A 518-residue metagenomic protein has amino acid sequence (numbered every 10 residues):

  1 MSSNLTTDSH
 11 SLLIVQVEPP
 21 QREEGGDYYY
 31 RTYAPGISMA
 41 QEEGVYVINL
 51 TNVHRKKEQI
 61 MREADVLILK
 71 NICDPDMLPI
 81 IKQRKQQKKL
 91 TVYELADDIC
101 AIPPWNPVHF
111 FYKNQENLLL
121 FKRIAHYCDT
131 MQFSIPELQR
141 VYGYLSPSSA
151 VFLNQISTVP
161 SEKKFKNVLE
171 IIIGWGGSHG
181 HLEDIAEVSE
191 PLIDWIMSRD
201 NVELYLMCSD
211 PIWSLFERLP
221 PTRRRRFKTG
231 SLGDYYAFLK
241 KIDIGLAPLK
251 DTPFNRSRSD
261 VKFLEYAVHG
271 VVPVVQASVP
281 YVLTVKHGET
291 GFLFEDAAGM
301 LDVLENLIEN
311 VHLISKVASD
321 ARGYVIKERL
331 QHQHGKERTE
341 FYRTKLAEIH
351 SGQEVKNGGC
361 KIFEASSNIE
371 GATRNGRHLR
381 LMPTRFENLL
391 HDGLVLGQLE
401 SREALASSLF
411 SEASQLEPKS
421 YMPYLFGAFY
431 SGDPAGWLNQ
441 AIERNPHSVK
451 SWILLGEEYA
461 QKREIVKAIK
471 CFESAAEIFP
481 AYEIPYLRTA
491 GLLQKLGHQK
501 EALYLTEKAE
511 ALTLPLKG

Functional and structural regions predicted by a protein language model:
Q16-G44, N154-K240, L379: Conserved catalytic-core segment of nucleotide-activated headgroup transferases in glycan assembly
I99, F111-T130: Membrane-proximal helix-turn-helix segments that form the acceptor-binding/catalytic region of lipid-linked
H126-S161: Donor nucleotide-sugar binding/catalytic pocket of nucleotide-sugar-dependent glycosyltransferases
G180-E183, L232-V268, V274-L283: Nucleotide-sugar-dependent
V285-G288, F292-A298, N306-V311: Conserved acidic donor-binding segment of nucleotide-sugar-dependent glycosyltransferases
H312-S351: A charged, aromatic-enriched C-terminal amphipathic alpha-helix characteristic of glycosyltransferases across folds
F386-E387, Y421-M422, V449-K450, E483-I484 (+1 more regions): Helix-start (N-cap) detector for alpha-helical repeat units in TPR-like alpha-solenoids, especially tetratricopeptide
